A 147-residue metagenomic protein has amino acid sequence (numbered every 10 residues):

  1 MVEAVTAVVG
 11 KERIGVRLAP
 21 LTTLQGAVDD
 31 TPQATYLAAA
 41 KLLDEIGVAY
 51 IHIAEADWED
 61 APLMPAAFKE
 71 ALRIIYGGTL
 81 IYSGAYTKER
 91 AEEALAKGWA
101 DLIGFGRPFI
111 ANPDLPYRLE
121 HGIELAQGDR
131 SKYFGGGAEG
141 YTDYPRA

Functional and structural regions predicted by a protein language model:
M1-A147: Flavin-dependent oxidoreductase catalytic cores
